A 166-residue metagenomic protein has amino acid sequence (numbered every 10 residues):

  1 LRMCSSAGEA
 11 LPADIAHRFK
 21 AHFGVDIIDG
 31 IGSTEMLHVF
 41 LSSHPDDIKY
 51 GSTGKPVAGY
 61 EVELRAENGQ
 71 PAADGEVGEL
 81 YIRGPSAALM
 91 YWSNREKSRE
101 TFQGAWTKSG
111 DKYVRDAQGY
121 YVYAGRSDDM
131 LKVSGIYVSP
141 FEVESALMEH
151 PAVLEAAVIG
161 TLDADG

Functional and structural regions predicted by a protein language model:
L1-K49, E61: Gly/Ser/Thr-rich phosphate-binding loop
G8, G32, G54, D111 (+1 more regions): Active-site glycine-centered loops adjacent to acidic/histidine catalytic or metal-binding residues that shape
H17, G51, E96, S145: Active-site phosphate/pyrophosphate- and oxyanion-stabilizing loops and adjacent acidic/basic residues in soluble
G24, G59, A152-E155: Glycine-centered tight turns that cap/initiate beta-strands
K55-G59, Q70-T101, I136-V138: Conserved ATP/PPi-binding loop(s) of AMP-dependent carboxylate-activating enzymes
E61-V62, K112: Generic short beta-strand
E63-Y81, A117-Q118, A164-G166: Conserved beta-loop-beta connector loops within the AMP-binding
G84, L89-M90, K97, K112-G166: AMP-binding/adenylate-forming catalytic core of the ANL superfamily
